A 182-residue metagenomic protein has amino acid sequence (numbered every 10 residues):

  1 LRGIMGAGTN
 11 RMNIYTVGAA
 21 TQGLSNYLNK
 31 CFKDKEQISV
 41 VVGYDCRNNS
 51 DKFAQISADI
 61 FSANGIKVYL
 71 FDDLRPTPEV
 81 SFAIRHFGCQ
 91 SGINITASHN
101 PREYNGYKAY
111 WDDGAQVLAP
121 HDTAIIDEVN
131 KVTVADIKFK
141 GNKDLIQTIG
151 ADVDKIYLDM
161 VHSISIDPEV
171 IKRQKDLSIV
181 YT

Functional and structural regions predicted by a protein language model:
L1-S57, I146-I179: An N-terminal, well-structured beta->alpha segment
G3-A7, P76, A109-D112, A119: Generic structural "secondary-structure junction" signal
A20-Q22, G65-V68, N94-T96, V117-H121 (+1 more regions): Glycine-rich loops and low-complexity Gly/Arg-rich segments that provide flexible linkers or classic glycine-based
L24-L28, F32, F61, G65 (+4 more regions): Structural signal for hydrophobic packing residues in well-ordered secondary-structure cores of soluble enzyme domains
K33-D112: Ferredoxin-reductase
N105-Y181: Gly/Ser/Thr-enriched, mixed-charge loops and adjacent short helices that form phosphate/oxyanion-binding elements
